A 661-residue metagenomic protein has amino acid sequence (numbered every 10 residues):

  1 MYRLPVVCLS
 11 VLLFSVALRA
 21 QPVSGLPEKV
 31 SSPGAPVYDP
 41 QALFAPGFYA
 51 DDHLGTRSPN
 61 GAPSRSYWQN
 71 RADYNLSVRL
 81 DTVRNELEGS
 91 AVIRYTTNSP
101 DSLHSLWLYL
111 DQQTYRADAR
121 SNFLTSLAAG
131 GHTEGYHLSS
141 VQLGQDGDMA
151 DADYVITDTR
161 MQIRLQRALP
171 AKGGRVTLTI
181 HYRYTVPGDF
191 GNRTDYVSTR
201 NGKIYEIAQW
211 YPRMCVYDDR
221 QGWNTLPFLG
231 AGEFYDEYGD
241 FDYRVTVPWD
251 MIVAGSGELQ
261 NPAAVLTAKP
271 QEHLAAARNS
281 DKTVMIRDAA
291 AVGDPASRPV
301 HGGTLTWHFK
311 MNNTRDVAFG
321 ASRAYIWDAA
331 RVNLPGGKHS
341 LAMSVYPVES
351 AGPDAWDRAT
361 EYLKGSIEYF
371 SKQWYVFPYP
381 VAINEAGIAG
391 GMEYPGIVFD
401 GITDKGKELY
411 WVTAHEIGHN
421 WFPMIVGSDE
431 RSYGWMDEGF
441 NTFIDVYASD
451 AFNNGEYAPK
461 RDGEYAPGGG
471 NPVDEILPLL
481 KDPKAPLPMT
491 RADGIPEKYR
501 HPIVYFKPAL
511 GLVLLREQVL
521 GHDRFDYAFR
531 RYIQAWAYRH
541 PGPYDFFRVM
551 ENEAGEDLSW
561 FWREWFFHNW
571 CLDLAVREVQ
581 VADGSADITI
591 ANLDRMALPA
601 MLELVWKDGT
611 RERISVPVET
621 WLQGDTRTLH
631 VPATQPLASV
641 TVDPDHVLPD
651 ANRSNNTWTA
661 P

Functional and structural regions predicted by a protein language model:
R3, R19-A20, V37-F44, F48-D52 (+4 more regions): Hydrophobic alpha-helical and helix-loop surface patches within well-folded domains that function as non-catalytic
V23-Y109: Early extracytoplasmic/domain-onset interaction patches
V23-Y38, E86, T96, S102 (+5 more regions): A surface-exposed beta-strand-loop module
A91-I93, T97, L108-Q112, G174-G188 (+3 more regions): Short, hydrophobic/aromatic-enriched beta-strand segments in well-ordered soluble domains
L103-D148, D250-M251, V605, G609-S615: Solvent-exposed beta-hairpin/edge-strand motifs
D118-G131, R183-F241, P262, H646-P661: Glycine/proline-rich low-complexity spacer/linker segments in large multi-domain proteins
P212-W223, L229-A414, F443: Hydrophobic helix-coil surface modules that form long, contiguous segments used for peptide/substrate interaction
A254, V581-D643: Beta-strand-rich binding/interaction modules
